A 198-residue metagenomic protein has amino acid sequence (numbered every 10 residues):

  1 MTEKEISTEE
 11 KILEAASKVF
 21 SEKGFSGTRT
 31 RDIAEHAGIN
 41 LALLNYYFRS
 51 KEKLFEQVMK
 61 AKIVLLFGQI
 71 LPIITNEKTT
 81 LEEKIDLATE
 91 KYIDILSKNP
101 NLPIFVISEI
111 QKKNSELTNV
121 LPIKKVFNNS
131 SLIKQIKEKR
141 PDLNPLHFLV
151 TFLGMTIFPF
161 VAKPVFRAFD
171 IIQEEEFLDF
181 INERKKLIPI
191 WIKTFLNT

Functional and structural regions predicted by a protein language model:
M1-S7, E14: N-terminal intrinsically disordered/low-complexity leader segments
K11, V19-K53, Q57: Helix-turn-helix
T30, K60-L65: Short, basic, alpha-helical segments at the C-terminal edge of helix-turn-helix-like DNA-binding modules
V64-L71, N114-R140, L146-H147, N182-I190: Amphipathic alpha-helical packing segments from all-alpha helical-bundle domains
P72-L102, R140-L149: Hydrophobic alpha-helical connector segments
L96-T118, K163-I171: Amphipathic alpha-helical segments used for helix-helix packing
I104, D142-F166, E183, L187-F195: Hydrophobic alpha-helical segments that form the core of small-molecule binding pockets and/or dimer interfaces
I172-R184: A short acidic, glycine-rich active-site loop that binds or catalyzes chemistry on phosphate/adenosine moieties
